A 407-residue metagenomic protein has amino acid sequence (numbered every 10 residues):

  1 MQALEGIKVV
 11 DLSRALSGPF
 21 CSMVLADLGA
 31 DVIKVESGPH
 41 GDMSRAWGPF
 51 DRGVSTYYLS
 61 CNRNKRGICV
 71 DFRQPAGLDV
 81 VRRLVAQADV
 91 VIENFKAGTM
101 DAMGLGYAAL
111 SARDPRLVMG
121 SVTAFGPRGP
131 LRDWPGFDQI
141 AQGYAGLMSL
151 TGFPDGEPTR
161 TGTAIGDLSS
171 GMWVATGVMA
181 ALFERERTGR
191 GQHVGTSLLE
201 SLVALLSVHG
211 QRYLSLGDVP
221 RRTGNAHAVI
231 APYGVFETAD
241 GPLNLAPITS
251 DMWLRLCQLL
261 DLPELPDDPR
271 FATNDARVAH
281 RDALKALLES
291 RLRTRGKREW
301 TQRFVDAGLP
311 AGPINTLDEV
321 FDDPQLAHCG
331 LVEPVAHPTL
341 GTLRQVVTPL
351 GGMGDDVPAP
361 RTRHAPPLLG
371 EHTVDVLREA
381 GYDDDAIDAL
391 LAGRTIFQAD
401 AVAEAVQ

Functional and structural regions predicted by a protein language model:
M1-R187, L368, V374-Q407: N-terminal helix-loop segment corresponding to the beta1-alpha1 unit of nucleotide/adenylate-binding folds
P39, F125-G126, L198-V203, D240-P242 (+2 more regions): Glycine-rich beta-alpha junction loops
Y58, T223-A228, Y233-G234, L340-V347 (+1 more regions): Short Gly/Pro-enriched turn/cap motifs at secondary-structure boundaries
P127, D155-I165, E186-L202, R221-A228 (+1 more regions): Conserved Rossmann-fold dehydrogenase catalytic segment
G171-G191, A204-L216, C257-E264: Oxidoreductase and adenylate-handling cofactor-binding alpha/beta cores
A231-A307, A311: Aromatic-enriched alpha-helical interface/lid elements that frame and gate functional surfaces
V305-C329: Conserved PLP cofactor-binding pocket of PLP-dependent enzymes
A336-A389: Flexible, small-/acidic-enriched active-site or ligand-binding loops
